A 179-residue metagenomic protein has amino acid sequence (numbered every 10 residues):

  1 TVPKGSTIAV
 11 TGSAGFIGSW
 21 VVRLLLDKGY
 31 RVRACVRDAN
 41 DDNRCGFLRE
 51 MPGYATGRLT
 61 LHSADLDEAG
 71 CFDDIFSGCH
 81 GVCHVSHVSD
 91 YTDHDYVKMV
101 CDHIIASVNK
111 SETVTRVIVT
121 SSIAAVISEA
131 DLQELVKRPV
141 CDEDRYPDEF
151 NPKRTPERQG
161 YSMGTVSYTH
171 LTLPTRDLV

Functional and structural regions predicted by a protein language model:
T1-S6: A short, basic/flexible loop-to-alpha-helix module at the beginning of a structural domain
T7, R31, R116: Residues at the starts of beta-strands that form the adenosine-phosphate
I8-K28: N-terminal Rossmann NAD(P)H-binding glycine-rich loop of SDR-like oxidoreductase domains
Y30-D38: Conserved glycine-rich Rossmann-like NAD(P)H-binding loop of the short-chain dehydrogenase/reductase
N40-M99: NAD(P)H-binding glycine-rich loop region in Rossmannoid oxidoreductase-like domains and their noncatalytic homologs
H84, V88, T92-G160: Conserved Rossmann-fold NAD(P)-dependent oxidoreductase catalytic core, especially the SDR/UDP-sugar
G160-Y168: Active-site YXXXK catalytic motif of short-chain dehydrogenase/reductase
T169-T175: Conserved small/polar residues in nucleotide/adenosyl-binding loops
